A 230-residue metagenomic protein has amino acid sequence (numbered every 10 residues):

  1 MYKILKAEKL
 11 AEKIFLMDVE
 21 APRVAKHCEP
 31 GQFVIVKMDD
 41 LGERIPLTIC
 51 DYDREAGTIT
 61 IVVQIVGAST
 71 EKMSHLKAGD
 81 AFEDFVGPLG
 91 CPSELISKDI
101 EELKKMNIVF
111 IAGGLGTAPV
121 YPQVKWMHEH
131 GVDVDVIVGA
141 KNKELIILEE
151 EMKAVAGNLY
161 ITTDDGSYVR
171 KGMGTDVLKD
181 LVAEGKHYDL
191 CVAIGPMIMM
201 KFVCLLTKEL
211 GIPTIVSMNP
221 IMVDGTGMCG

Functional and structural regions predicted by a protein language model:
M1-D80: Ferredoxin-reductase
E71-I221: FNR/FR-type flavoprotein reductase catalytic core
D224, C229: Short cysteine clusters
